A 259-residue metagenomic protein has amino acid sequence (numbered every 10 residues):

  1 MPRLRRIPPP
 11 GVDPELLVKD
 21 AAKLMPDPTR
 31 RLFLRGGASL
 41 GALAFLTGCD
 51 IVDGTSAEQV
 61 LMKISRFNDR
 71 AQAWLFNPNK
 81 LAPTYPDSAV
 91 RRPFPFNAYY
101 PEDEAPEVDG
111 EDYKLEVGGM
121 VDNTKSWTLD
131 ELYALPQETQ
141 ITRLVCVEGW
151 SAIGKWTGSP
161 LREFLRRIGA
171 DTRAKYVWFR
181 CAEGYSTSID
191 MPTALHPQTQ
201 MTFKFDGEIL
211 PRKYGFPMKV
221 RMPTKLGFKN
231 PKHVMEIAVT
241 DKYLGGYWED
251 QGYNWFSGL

Functional and structural regions predicted by a protein language model:
M1-P28, A42: N-terminal secretory signal peptides
R3, L17-D20, I51-L259: Structured, non-membrane catalytic/scaffold regions adjacent to prosthetic-group chemistry
I7-P10, L34-R35, S39, W74: General helical structural elements
P26, L32-V52: N-terminal export signals
R30-R31, K219: Short, cationic motifs built from Arg/Lys/His that form the positively charged side of catalytic pockets
